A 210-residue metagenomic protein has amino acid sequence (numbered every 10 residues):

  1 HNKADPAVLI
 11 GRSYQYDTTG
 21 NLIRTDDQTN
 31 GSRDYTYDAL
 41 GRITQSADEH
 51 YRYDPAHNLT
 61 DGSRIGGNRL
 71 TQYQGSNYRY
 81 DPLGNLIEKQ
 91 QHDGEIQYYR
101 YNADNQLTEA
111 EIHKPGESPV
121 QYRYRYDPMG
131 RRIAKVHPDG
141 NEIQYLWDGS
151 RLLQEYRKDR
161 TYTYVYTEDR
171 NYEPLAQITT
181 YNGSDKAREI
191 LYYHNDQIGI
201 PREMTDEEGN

Functional and structural regions predicted by a protein language model:
D5-L9, Q28-N30, S46-D48, Y73-G75 (+5 more regions): Glycine-centered tight beta-turn/hairpin loop motif at sheet-sheet or coil-to-beta transitions
P6, Q15-R24, T36, L86-R125: Surface-exposed extracellular loop regions of Gram-negative outer-membrane beta-barrel proteins
S13, D34, H50, N77 (+3 more regions): Hydrophobic "anchor" residues on beta-strands that sit immediately upstream of conserved functional sites
Q15-R24, T60-G94, R100, E142-N210: Short, ordered secondary-structure scaffold segments
E49-G62: Leucine-rich solenoid repeat scaffolds
I112, Q121-R123, D127-M129, N141-E142 (+1 more regions): Anionic, Ser/Thr-rich low-complexity intrinsically disordered regions
R132-A134, P174: A short, Trp-centered hydrophobic/proline-enriched beta-strand micro-motif
